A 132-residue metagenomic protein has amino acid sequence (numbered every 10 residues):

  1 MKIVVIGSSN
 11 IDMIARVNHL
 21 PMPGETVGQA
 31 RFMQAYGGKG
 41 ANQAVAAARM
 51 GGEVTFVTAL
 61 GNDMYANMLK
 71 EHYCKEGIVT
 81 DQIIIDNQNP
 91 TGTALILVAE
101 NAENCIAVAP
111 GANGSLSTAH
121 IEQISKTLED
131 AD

Functional and structural regions predicted by a protein language model:
M1-A59, M64-M68: Glycine-rich phosphate/adenosyl-contacting loop at the front of the ribokinase-like
T26, R49-A131: Conserved N-terminal subdomain of the carbohydrate kinase-like
